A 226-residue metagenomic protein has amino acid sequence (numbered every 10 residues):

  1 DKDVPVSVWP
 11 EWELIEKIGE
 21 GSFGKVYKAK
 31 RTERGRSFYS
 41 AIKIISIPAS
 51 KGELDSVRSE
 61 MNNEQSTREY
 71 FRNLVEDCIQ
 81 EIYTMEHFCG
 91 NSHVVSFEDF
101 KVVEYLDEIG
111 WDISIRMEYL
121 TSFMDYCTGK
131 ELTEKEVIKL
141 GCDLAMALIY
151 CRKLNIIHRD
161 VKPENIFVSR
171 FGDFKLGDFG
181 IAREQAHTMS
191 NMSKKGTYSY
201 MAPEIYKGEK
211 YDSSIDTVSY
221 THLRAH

Functional and structural regions predicted by a protein language model:
K25: Conserved N-lobe ATP-binding subsite of Hanks-type protein kinase domains, especially the beta3 VAIK lysine
S96-G110: Short beta-strand micro-motifs within the conserved protein kinase catalytic domain, predominantly in the N-lobe
E108-F123: Conserved short submotifs of the Hanks-type protein kinase catalytic core that shape the nucleotide-binding pocket
L140-G141: Activation segment signature within eukaryotic-like protein kinase domains
R152-V168: Catalytic-loop of the protein kinase fold
M192-E204: Conserved activation segment of eukaryotic-like protein kinases, specifically the C-terminal portion of the activation
T221-H226: Conserved small/polar residues in nucleotide/adenosyl-binding loops
